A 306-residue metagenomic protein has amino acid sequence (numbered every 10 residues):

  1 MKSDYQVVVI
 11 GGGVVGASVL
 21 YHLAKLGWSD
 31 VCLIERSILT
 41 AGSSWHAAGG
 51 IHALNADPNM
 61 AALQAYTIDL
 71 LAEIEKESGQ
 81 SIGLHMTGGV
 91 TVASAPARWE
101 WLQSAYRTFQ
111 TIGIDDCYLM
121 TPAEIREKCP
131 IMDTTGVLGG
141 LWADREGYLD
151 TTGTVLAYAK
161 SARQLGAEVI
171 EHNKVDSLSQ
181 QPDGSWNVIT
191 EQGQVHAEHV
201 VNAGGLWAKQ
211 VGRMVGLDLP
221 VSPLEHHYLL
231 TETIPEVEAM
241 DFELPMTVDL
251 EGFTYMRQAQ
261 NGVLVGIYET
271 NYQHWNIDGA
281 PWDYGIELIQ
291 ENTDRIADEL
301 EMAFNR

Functional and structural regions predicted by a protein language model:
K2-V15, C32: Beta1/beta-strand and adjacent pyrophosphate-binding region of the FAD-binding site in flavoprotein oxidoreductases
V15, L39, W207: Conserved Rossmann-like nucleotide-cofactor binding loop
A24-W45: Glycine-rich FAD pyrophosphate-binding loop
G49-K128, E251-M256, N261-L264, D283 (+1 more regions): Dinucleotide-binding Rossmann-like beta1-alpha1 core, especially the glycine-rich loop that anchors the ADP
N55, G140-S161, G205-W207, L288-M302: Mid-domain beta-loop-alpha active-site segment that forms a flexible, acidic cofactor/metal-binding surface
L141-H199: Helical element adjacent to the flavin cofactor pocket in flavoenzyme catalytic cores
T190, Q194-E243: Central helical "cap/lid" subdomain
L217-D218, I234-R306: Active-site lid/adjacent beta-loop-alpha segment flanking the redox-cofactor pocket in flavoenzymes
